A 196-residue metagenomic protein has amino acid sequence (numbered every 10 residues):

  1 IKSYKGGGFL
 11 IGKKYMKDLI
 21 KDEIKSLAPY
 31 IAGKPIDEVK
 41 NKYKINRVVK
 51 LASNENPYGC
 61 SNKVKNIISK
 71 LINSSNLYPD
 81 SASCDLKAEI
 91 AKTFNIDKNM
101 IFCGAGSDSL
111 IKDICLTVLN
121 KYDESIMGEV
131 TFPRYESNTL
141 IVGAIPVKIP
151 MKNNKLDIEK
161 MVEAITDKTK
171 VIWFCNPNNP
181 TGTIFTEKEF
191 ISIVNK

Functional and structural regions predicted by a protein language model:
I1-K5, G33, G106, G182: Glycine-centered small-residue hotspots that permit tight backbone geometry or close packing
I1-Y15: N-terminal amphipathic/basic-hydrophobic helices that include classical n-h-c signal peptides and signal-anchor
Y4, K25, E38, N73 (+2 more regions): Alpha-helical structural elements
G12-G106, D113: N-terminal small-domain helix-loop-helix segment of the aminotransferase-like
N76-N195: Conserved core of the PLP fold type I
